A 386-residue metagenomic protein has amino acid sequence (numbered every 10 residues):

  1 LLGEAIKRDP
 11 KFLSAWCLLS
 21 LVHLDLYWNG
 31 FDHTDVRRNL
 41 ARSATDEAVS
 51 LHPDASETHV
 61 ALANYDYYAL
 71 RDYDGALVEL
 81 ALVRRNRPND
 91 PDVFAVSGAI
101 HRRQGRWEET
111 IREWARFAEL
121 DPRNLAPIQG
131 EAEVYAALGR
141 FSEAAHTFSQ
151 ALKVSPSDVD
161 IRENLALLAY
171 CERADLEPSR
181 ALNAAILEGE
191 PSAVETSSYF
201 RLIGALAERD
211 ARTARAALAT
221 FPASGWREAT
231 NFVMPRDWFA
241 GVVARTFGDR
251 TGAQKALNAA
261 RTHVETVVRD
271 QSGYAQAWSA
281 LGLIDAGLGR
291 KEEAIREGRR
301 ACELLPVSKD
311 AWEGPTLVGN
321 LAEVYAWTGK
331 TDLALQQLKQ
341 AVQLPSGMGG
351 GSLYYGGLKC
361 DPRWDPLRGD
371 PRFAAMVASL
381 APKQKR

Functional and structural regions predicted by a protein language model:
L1: Catalytic-center loop of serine/cysteine hydrolases
E4-F31, S346: Short, charge-rich amphipathic alpha-helical segments embedded in non-transmembrane helical bundles/solenoids
F31-T34, Y354: Short, surface-exposed loop/turn segments at secondary-structure junctions
H33-L40, G75: Alpha-helix N-cap and loop-to-helix initiation/capping positions
D46, T58-V60, Y67, Y73-L80 (+2 more regions): Alpha-helical protein-protein interaction modules
